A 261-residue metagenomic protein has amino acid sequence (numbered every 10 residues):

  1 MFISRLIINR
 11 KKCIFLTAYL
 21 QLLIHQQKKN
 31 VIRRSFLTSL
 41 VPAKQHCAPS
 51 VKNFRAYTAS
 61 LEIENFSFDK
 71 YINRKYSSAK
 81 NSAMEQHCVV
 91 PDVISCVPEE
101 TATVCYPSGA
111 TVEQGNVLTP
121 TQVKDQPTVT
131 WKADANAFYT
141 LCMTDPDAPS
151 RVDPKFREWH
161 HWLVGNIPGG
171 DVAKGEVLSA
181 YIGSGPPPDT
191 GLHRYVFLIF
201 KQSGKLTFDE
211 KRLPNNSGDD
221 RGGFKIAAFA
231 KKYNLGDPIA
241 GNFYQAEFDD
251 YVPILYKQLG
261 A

Functional and structural regions predicted by a protein language model:
F2-I7, A18, V31-A261: N-terminus-centered regions that define maturation/targeting leaders and the start of the first functional domain
